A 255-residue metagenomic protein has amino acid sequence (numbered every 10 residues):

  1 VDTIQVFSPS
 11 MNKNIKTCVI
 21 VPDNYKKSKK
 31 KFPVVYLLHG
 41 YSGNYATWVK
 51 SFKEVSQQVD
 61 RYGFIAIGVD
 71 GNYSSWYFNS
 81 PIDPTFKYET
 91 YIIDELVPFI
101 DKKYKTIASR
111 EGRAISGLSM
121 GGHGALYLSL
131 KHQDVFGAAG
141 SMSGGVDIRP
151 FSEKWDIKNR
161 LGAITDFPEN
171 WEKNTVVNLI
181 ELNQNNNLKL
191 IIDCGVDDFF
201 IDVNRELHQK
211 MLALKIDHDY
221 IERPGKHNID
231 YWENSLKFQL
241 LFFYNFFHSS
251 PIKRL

Functional and structural regions predicted by a protein language model:
V1-L255: Non-catalytic cap/lid and distal C-terminal segments of serine-dependent acyl enzymes
